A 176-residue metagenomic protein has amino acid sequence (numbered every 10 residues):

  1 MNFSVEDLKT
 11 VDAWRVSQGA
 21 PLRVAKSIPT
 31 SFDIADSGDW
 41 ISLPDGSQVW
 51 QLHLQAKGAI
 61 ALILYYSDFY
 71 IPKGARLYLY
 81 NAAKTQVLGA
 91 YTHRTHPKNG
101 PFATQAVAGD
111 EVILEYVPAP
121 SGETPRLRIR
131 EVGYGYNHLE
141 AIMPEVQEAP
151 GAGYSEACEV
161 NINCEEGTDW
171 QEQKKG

Functional and structural regions predicted by a protein language model:
M1-G176: Domain-level representation of secreted and single-pass membrane ectodomains enriched in extracellular protease systems
